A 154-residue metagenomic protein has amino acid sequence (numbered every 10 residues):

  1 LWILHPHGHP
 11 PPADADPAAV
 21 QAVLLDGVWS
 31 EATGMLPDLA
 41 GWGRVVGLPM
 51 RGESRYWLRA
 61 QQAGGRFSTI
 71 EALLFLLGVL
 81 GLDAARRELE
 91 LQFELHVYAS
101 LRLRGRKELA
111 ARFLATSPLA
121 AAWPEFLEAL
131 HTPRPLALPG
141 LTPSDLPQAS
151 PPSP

Functional and structural regions predicted by a protein language model:
L1-D38: S-adenosyl-L-methionine/SAH cofactor-binding core of RNA-modifying enzymes
Q21, S30-P147, P151: C-terminal folded domains that constitute the principal catalytic or ligand-binding module of multi-domain proteins
